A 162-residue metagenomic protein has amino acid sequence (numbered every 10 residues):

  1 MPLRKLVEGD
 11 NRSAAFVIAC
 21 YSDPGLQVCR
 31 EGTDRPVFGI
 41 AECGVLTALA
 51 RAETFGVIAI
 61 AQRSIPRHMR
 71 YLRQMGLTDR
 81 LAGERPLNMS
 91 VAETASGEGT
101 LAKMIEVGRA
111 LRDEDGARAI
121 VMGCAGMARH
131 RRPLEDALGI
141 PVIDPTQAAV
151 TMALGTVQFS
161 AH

Functional and structural regions predicted by a protein language model:
M1-L6, A19-C29: N-terminal active-site wall of soluble small-molecule enzyme domains
M1-N11, T94, E98-A110, A128 (+1 more regions): Signature of uroporphyrinogen-III synthase
N11-C20, G116-C124: Periplasmic-binding protein-like
A19-G25, A61-S64, C124-R129: Gly/Ser/Thr-rich loops at beta-strand to alpha-helix junctions that form or flank small-molecule/cofactor-binding
R30-R51, L134-A153: Short, acidic/small-residue loops that bind anionic groups at enzyme active sites
G39-T78: Conserved beta-alpha
R51, R112, A153-A161: Short, hydrophobic alpha-helical segments
R63-G123: Active-site rim beta-loop-alpha module in soluble metabolic enzymes
